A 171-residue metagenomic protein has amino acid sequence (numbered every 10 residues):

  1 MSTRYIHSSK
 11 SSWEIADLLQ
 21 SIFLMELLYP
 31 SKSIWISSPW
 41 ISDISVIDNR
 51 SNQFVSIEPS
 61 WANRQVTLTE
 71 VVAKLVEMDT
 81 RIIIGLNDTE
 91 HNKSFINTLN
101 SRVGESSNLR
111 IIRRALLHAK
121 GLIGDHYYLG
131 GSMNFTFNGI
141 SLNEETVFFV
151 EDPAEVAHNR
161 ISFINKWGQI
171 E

Functional and structural regions predicted by a protein language model:
M1-E171: PLD/PLD-like phosphodiesterase catalytic module centered on the HKD motif
